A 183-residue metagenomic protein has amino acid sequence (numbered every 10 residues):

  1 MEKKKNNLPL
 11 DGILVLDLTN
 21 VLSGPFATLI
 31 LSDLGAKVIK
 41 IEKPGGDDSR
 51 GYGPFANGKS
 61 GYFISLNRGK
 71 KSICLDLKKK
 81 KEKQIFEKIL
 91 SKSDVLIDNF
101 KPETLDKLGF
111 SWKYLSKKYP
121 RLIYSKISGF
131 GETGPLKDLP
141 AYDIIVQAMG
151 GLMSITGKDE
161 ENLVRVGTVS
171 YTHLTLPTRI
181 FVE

Functional and structural regions predicted by a protein language model:
M1-L174, R179: N-terminal helix-loop segment corresponding to the beta1-alpha1 unit of nucleotide/adenylate-binding folds
V182-E183: Hydrophobic alpha-helical segments, chiefly the membrane-spanning helices and signal/signal-anchor peptides
